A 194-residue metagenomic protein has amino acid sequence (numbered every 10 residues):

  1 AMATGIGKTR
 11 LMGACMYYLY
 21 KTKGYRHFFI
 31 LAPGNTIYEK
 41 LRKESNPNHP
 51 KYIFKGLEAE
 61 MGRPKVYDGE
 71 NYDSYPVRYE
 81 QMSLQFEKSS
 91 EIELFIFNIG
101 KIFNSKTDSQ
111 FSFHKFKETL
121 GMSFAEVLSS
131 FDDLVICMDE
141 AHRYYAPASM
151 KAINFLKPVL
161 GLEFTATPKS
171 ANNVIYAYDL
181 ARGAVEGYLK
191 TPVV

Functional and structural regions predicted by a protein language model:
A1-V194: RecA-like P-loop NTPase motor core of helicase/translocase proteins
